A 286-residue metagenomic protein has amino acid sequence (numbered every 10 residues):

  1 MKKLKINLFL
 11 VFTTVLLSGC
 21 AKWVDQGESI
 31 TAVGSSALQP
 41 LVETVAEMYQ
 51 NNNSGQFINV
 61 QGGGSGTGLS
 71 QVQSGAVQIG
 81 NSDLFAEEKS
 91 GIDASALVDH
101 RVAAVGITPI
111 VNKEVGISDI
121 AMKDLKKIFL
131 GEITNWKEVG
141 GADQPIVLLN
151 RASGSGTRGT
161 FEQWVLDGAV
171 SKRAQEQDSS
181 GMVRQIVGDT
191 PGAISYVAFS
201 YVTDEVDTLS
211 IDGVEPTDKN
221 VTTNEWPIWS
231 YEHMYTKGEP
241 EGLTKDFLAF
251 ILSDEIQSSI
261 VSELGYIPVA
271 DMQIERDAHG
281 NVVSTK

Functional and structural regions predicted by a protein language model:
M1-L8: Bacterial N-terminal signal peptides that target proteins for export
F9-T14: Hydrophobic helical h-region of N-terminal Sec-dependent signal peptides in bacterial secretory/periplasmic proteins
C20-S74, Q78-K286: Exported/periplasmic ABC-transporter solute-binding proteins
